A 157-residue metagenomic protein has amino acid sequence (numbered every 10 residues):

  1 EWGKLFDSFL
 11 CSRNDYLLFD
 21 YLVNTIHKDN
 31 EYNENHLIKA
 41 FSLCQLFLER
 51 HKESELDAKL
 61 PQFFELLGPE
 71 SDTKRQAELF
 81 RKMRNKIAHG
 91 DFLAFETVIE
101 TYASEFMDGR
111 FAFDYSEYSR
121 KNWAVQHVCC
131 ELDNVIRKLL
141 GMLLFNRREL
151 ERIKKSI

Functional and structural regions predicted by a protein language model:
E1-I157: Amphipathic, oligomerization/interface secondary-structure segments
